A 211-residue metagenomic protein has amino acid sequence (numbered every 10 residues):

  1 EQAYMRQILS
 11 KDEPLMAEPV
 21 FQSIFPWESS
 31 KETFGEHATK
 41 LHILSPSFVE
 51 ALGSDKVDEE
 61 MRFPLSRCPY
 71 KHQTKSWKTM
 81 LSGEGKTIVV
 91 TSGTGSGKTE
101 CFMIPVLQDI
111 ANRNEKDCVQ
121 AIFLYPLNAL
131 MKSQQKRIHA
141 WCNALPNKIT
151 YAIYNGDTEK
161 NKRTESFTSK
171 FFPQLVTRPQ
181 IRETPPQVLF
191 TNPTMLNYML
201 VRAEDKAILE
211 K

Functional and structural regions predicted by a protein language model:
E1-T79, I149: Helicase-associated low-complexity/disordered flanking segments
P46-D55, N147-L175: Conserved C-terminal RecA-like helicase domain
T79-K86, E115-K116: Phosphate-binding P-loop
G85-V106: Walker A/P-loop
T87-V90, A121, Q187: Conserved beta-strand position immediately N-terminal to the Walker
E100, C118-N143, I153-E159, T194-Y198: Conserved Walker A/P-loop ATP-binding site and its immediately adjacent core in helicase/helicase-like ATPase domains
D109-D117, N143-L145: Post-Walker A helix-loop "phosphate-sensing" segment adjacent to the P-loop in P-loop NTPases
E115, E159-K211: Conserved helix/coil segment N-terminal to the catalytic DExD/H
